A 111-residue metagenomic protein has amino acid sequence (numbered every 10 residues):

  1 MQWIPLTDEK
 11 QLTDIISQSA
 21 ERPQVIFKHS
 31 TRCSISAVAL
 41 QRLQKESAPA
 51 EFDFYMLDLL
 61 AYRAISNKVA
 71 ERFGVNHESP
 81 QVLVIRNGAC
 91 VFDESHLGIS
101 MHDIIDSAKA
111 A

Functional and structural regions predicted by a protein language model:
M1-R22, A111: N-terminal leader/targeting and pre-domain segments
Q11-L12, A37-Q44, E71, F92-S95: A structural signal for the main folded, soluble domain(s) of proteins
I15-E46: Local sequence-structure signature of Cys/Sec-based thiol-disulfide redox active-site neighborhoods
A48-F52, D103-I105: Short cysteine/histidine-rich metal-coordination sites, predominantly Zn2+-binding motifs
F52-K68: Thiol-based oxidoreductase modules, predominantly thioredoxin-like and allied folds used for disulfide exchange
F73-R86: Structural micro-motif
V84-A111: Non-catalytic, surface beta->alpha helical segment in thiol-disulfide oxidoreductase systems
